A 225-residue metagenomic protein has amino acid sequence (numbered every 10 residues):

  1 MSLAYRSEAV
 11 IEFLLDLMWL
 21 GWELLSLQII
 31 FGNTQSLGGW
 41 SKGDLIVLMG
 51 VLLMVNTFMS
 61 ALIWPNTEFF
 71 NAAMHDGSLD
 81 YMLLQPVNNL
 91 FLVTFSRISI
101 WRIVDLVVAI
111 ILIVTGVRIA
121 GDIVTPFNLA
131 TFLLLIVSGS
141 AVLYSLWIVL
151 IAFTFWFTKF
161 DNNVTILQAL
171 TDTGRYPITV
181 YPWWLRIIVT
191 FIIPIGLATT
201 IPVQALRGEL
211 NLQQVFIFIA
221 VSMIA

Functional and structural regions predicted by a protein language model:
M1-A225: Hydrophobic transmembrane alpha-helices and immediately adjacent juxtamembrane helices of multi-pass inner-membrane
